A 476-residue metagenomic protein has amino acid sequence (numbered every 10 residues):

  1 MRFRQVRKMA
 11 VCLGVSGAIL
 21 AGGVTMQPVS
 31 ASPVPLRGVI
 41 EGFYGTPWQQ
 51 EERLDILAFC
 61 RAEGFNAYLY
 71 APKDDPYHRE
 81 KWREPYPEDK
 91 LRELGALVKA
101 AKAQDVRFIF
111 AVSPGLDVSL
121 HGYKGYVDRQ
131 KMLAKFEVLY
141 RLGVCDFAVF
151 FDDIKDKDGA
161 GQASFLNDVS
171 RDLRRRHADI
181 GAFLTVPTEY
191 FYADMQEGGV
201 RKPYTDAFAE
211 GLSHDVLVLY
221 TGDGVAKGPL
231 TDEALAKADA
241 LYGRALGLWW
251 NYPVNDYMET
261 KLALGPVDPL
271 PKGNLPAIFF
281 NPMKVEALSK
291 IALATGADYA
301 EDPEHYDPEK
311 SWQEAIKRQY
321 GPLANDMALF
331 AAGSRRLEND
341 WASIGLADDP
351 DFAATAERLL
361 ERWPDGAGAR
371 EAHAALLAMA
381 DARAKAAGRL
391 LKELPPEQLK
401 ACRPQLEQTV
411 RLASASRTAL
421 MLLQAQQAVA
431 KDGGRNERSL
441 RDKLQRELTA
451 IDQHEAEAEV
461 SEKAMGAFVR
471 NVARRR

Functional and structural regions predicted by a protein language model:
R2-K8, G14, I19, G23-D74 (+6 more regions): Mature N-terminal, pre-catalytic/accessory segment of carbohydrate-active enzymes
R37-V218: Aromatic-lined carbohydrate-binding surfaces of glycoside hydrolases
G42-F43, I154-Q313: Catalytic-core regions of glycoside hydrolase
Q49, P87, L230-T231, G368: A diffuse structural propensity rather than consistent per-protein peaks
P87, G122, G159, G228 (+3 more regions): Hydrophobic alpha-helical scaffolding
L139, V149, G296, A413-S416: Conserved short hydrophobic patches within well-ordered secondary structure
E304-R476: C-terminal functional modules
